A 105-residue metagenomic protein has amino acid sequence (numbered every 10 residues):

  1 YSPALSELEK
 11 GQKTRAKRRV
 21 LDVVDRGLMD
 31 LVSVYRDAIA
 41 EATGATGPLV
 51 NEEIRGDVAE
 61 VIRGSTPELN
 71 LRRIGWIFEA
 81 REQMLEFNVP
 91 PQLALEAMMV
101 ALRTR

Functional and structural regions predicted by a protein language model:
Y1-S65, R81-L93, A97-L102: AAA+ P-loop NTPase domains with strong preference for DNA replication initiators and clamp-loader complexes
G64-W76: Short glycine/proline-rich, acidic loop/turn segments that cap or connect secondary-structure elements
